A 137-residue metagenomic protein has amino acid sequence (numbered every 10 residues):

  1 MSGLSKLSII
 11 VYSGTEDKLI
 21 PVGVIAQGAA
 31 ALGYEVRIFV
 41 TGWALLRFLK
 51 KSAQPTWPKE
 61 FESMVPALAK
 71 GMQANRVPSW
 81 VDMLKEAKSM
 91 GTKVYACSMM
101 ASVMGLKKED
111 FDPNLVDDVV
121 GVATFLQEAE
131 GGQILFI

Functional and structural regions predicted by a protein language model:
M1-G3, V11, K51: Acidic, glycine/proline-rich low-complexity segments that act as flexible tails and inter-domain linkers
G3-L7, L32-V36, S89-T92, A129-G132: Short coil/turn connectors at secondary-structure junctions
I9-I20: Short, glycine-rich nucleotide/cofactor-binding loops
I20-L32: Histidine-anchored nucleotide/phosphate-binding helix
V36-G42, Y95-S98: Short internal beta-strands
A44-W57: N-terminal beta-loop-helix "entrance" segment that forms/cooperates in small-molecule cofactor or anionic ligand
W57-E86: A glycine-rich helix N-cap at a beta->alpha junction
S79-G132, I137: A charged, amphipathic interaction segment
